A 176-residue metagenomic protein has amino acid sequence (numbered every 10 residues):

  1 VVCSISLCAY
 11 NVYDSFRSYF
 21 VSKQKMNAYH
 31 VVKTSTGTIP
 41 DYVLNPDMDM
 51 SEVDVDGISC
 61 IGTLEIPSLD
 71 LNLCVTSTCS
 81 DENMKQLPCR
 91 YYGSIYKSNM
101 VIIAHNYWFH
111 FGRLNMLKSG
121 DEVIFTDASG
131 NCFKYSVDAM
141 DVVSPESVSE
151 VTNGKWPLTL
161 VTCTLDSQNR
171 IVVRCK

Functional and structural regions predicted by a protein language model:
V1-K176: Solvent-exposed, non-transmembrane regions of membrane-associated and secreted proteins
